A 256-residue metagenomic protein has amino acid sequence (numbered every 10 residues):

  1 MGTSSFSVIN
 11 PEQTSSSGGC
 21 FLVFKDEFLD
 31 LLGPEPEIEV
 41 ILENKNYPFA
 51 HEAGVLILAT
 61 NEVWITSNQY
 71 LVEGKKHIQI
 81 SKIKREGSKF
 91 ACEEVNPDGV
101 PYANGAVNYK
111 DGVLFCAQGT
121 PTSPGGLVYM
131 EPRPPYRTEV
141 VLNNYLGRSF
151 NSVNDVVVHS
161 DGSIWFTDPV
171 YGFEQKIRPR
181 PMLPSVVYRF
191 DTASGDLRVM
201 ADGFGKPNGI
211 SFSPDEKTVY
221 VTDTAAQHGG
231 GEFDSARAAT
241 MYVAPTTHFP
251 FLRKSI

Functional and structural regions predicted by a protein language model:
M1-I256: Sequence-structural signature of mature extracellular/luminal beta-sheet repeat domains, prominently beta-propellers
